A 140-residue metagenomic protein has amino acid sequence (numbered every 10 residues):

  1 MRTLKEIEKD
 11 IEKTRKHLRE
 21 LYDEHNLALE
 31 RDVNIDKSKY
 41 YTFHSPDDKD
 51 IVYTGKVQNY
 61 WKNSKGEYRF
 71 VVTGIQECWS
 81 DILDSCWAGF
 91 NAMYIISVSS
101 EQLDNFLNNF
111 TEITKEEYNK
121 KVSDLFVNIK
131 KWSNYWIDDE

Functional and structural regions predicted by a protein language model:
M1, T14-R15, E30, W61 (+2 more regions): Short, intrinsically disordered low-complexity segments
M1-L29: Short, low-complexity, charged amphipathic interaction modules
L27-Y41: Charged, low-complexity alpha-helical linker segments
K37-K39, H44-S123: Acidic, low-complexity, intrinsically disordered interaction modules
K130-E140: Short acidic DE-rich linear segments
